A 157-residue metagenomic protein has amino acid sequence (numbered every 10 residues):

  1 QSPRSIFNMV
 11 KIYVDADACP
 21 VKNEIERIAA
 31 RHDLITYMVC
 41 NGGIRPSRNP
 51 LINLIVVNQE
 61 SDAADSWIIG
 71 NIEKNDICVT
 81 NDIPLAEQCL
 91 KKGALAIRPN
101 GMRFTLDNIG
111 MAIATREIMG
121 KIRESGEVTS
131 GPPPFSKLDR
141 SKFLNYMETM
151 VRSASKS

Functional and structural regions predicted by a protein language model:
F7-S157: Nuclease catalytic cores that cleave nucleic-acid phosphodiester bonds, predominantly acidic two-metal-ion
